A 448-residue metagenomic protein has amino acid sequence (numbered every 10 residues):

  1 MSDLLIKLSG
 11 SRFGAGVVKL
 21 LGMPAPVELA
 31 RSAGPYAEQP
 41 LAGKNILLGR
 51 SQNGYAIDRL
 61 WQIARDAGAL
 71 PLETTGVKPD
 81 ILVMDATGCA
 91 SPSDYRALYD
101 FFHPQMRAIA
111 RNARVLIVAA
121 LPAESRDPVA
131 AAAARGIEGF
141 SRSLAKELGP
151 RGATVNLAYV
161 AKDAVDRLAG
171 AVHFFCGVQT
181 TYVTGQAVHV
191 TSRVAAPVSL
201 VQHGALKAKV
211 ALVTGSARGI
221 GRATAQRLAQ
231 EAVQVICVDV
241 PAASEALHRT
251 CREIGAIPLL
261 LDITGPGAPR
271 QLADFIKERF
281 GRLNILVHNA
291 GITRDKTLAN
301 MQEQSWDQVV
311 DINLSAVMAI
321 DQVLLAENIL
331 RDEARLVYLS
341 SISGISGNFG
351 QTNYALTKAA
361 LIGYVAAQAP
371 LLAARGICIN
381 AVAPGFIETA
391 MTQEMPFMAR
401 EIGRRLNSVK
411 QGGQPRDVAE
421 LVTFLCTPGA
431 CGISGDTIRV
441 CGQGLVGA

Functional and structural regions predicted by a protein language model:
A69-T74, V233-H248: Conserved glycine-rich Rossmann-like NAD(P)H-binding loop of the short-chain dehydrogenase/reductase
L72-T74, D94, T297-L298, S305-W306 (+1 more regions): Substrate-binding pocket helix/loop in short-chain dehydrogenase/reductase
A133-I137, D321, T357, V365: Active-site helix of classical SDR
G149-T154, Y182-G185, A373, C378 (+1 more regions): Short, small/polar-rich loop/turn modules that mediate ligand/substrate recognition or access, typified
V160-L168, N407-V418, G429: A conserved structural motif in NAD(P)-dependent oxidoreductases
T184-A208, S434-A448: Short C-terminal tail/terminal secondary-structure segment of NAD(P)H-dependent dehydrogenase/reductase domains
S341: Residue(s) in the substrate-gating loop at a strand-loop-helix junction that position the organic substrate next
